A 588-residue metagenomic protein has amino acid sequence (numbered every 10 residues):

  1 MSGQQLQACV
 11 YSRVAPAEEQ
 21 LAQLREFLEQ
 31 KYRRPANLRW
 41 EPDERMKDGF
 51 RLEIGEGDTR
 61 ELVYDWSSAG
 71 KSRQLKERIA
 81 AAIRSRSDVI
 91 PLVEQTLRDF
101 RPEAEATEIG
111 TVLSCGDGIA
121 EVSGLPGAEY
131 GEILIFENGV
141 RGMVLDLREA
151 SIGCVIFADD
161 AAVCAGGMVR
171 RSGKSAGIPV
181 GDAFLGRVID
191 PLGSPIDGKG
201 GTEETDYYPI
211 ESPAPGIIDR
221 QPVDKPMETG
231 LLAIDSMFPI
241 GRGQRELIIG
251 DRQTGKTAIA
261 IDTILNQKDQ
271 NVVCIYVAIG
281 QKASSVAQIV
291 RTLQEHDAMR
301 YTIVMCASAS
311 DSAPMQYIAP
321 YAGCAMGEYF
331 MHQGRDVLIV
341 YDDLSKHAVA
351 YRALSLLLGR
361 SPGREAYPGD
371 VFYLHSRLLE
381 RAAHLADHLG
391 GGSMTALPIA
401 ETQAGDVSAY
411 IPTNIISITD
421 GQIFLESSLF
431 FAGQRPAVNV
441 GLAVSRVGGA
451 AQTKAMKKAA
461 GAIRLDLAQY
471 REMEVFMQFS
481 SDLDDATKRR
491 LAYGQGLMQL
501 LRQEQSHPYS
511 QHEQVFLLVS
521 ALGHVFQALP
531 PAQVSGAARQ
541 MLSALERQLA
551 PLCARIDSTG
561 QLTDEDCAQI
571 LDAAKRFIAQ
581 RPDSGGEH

Functional and structural regions predicted by a protein language model:
S2-R39, E77-I79: Negatively charged, low-complexity tracts enriched in Asp/Glu with abundant Ser/Thr
A8, G55-R84: Intrinsically disordered, low-complexity regulatory segments enriched in Ser/Thr/Pro and charged residues
F27-R60: Amphipathic, interaction-prone secondary-structure segments
R34, L92-F100, G230-I234, G323 (+1 more regions): Phosphate-interacting basic helix/loop segments used at nucleotide- and nucleic-acid interfaces
R86-R187, L192-I196: N-terminal accessory targeting/assembly segments
G167-V169, A176, A183, I196-Q244 (+3 more regions): P-loop NTPase nucleotide-binding/switch module
L231-D251, A258-I411, Q422-L425, L429 (+2 more regions): Switch/coupling sub-region of P-loop NTPases
Y329, K346, L356-H588: Conserved catalytic/coupling modules of large nucleotide/cofactor-utilizing molecular machines
